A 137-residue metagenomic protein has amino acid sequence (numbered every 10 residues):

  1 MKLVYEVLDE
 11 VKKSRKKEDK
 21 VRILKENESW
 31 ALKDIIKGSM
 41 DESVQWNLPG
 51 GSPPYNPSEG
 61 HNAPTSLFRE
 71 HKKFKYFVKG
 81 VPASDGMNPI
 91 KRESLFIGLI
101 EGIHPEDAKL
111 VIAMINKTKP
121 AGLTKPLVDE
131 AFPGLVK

Functional and structural regions predicted by a protein language model:
M1-K137: N-terminal nucleic-acid-engaging modules of covalent nucleotidyltransferase systems
